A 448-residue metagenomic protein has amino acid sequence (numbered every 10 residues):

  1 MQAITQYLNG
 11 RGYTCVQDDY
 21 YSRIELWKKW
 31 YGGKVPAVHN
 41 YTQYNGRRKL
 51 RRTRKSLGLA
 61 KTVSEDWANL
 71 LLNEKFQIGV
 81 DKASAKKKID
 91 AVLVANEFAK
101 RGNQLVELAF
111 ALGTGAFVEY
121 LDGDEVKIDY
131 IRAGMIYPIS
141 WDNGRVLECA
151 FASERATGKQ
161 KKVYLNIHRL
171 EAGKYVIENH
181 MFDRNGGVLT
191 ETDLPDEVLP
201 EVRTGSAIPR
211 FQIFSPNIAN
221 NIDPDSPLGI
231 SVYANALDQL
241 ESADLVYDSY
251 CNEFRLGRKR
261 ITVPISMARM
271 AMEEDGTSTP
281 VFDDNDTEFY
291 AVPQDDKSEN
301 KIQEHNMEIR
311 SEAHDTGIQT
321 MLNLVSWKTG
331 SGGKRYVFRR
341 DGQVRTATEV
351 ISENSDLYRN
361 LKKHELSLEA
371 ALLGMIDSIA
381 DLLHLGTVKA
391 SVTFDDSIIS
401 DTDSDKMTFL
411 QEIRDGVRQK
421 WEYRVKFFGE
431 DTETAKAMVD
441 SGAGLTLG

Functional and structural regions predicted by a protein language model:
M1-V146: Extended, helix-rich architectural segments
L26, G32-R54, G58, P293-K328 (+3 more regions): Extended, non-catalytic structural segments that build the interaction scaffolds of large macromolecular assemblies
D81, A85, V94-G102, A109 (+5 more regions): Short amphipathic alpha-helical segments
A116-I230: Extended, regular secondary-structure scaffolds
V198-S352, T393-S397, D403: Extended, charged amphipathic alpha-helical segments
V325, R339-T346, M375-S378, L382 (+2 more regions): Active/binding-pocket-proximal capping segment
S326-G330, L373-H384, R414, R418 (+1 more regions): Hydrophobic alpha-helix feature that most strongly marks membrane-spanning transmembrane helices and their immediate
F428-G448: Long, highly charged low-complexity segments enriched in Glu/Asp and Lys/Arg with interspersed Ser/Thr
